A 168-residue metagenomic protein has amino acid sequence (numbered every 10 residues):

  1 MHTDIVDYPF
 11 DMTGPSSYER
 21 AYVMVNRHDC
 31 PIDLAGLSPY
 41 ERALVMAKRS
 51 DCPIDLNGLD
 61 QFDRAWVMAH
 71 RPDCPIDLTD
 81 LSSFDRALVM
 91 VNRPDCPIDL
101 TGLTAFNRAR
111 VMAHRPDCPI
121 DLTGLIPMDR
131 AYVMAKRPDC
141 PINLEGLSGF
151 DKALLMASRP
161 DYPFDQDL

Functional and structural regions predicted by a protein language model:
M1-L168: Alpha-helical scaffold segments
